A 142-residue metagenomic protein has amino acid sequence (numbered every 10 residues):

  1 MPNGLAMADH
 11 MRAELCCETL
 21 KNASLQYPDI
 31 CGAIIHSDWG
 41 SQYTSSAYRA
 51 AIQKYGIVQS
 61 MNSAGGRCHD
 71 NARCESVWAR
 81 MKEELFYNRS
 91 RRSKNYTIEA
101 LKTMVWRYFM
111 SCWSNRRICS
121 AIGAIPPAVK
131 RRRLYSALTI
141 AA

Functional and structural regions predicted by a protein language model:
M1-P2: Hydrophobic "anchor" residues
L5-D29, T44: Active-site beta-loop-alpha junctions of metal-dependent nucleic acid enzymes, especially the RNase H-like/DDE
A6, G40, A64, R116: Anionic group-transfer/hydrolysis microenvironments
A23, A47, A51-Y55: Alpha-helical structural signal in soluble globular domains
I34: Hydrophobic "anchor" residues on beta-strands that sit immediately upstream of conserved functional sites
S37-W39, S45-Y48, N62-E83, T97-K102 (+1 more regions): RNase H-like two-metal-ion nuclease catalytic core shared by retroviral integrases and related mobile-element nucleases
Q53, A79-A142: C-terminal domain-tail junction helix/linker
